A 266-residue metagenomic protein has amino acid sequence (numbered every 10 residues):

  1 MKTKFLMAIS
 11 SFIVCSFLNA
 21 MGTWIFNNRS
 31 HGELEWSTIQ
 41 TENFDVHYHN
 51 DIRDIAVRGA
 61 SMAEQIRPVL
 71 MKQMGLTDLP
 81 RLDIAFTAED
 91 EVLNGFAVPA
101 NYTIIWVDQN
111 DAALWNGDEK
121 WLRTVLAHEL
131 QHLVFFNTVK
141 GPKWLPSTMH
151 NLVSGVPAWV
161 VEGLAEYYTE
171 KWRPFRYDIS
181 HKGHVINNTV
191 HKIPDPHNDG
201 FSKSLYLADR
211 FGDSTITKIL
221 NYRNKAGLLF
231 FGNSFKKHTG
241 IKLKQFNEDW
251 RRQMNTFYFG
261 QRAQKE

Functional and structural regions predicted by a protein language model:
M1, S10-F12, R29, W36 (+3 more regions): Generic marker of residues within folded, mature protein domains
M1-I25: Bacterial Sec-dependent N-terminal signal peptides
S11, I84-F86, N221: Hydrophobic/anchoring residues in structured secondary elements
A20-H150: Juxtacatalytic substrate-recognition/specificity segment
F26-N28, P99-T103, V107, L114-V125 (+1 more regions): Acidic/His/Gly-enriched intrinsically disordered linker/tail segments that often contain short helix/coil "MoRF-like"
